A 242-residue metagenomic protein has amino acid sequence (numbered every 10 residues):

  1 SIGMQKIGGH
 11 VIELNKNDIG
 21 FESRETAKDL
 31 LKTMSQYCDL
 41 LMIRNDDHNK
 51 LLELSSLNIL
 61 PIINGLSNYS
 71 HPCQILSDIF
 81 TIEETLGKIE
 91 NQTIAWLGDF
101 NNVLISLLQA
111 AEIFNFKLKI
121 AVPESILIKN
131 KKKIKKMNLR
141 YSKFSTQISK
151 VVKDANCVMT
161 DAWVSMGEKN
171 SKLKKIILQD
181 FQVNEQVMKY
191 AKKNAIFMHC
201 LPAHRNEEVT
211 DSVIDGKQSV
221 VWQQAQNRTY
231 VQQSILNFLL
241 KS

Functional and structural regions predicted by a protein language model:
S1-E83, R205: Phosphate/diphosphate ligand-binding glycine-rich loop within oxidoreductases
S1-G8, E84-T160: Glycine-rich phosphate/diphosphate-binding loop of Rossmann-like nucleotide-binding domains
I7, Y37, L57-N58, F114 (+3 more regions): Short, structured coil segments at secondary-structure junctions
E22-R24, H71-S77, I128-K131, A155 (+1 more regions): Short, charged, surface-exposed secondary-structure boundary motifs
L51-S67, N170-A191, K217-Q218: A short, gly/pro- and small-residue-rich
M137-S212: Rossmann-like adenosine-cofactor binding region
N194-A195, L201-S242: Adenosine-phosphate binding glycine-rich loop
